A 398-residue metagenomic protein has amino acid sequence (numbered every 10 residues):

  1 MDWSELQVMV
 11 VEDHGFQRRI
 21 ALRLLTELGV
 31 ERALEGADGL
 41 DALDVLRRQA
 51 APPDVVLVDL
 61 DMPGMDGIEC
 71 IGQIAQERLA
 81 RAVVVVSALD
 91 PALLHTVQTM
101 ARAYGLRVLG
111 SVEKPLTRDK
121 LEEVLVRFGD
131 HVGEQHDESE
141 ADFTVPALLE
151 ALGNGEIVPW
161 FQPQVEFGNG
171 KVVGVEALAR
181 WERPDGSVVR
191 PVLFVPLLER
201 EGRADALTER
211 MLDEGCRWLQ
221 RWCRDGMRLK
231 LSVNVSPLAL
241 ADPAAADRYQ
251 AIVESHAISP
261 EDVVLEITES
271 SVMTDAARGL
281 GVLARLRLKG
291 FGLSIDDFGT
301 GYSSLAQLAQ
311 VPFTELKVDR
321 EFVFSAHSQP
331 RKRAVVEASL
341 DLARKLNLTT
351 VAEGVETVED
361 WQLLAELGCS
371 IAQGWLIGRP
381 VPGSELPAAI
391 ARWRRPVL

Functional and structural regions predicted by a protein language model:
L6-Q7, G15-L34: Two-component/phosphorelay signaling modules centered on CheY-like receiver
E12-D13, E35-D44, G67: Helix N-cap/capping motif at the beta->alpha junctions
L57-D59, D319: Active-site residues of response regulator receiver
L60-G64: The short loop immediately C-terminal to the conserved phospho-acceptor aspartate in CheY-like receiver
E69-Q76, L89-G110: Alpha4 helix (beta4-alpha4-beta5 surface) of REC/receiver domains from two-component response regulators
S111-E122, P237-A239, E266-T274, F291-L398: EAL-family c-di-GMP phosphodiesterase catalytic domain
D137-L197, I295, Q373, G378-P382: Active-site core of bacterial EAL-family cyclic-dinucleotide phosphodiesterase domains
R203-R278, G354: Catalytic core of bacterial c-di-GMP phosphodiesterases, primarily the EAL and HD-GYP domains, capturing alpha-helical
